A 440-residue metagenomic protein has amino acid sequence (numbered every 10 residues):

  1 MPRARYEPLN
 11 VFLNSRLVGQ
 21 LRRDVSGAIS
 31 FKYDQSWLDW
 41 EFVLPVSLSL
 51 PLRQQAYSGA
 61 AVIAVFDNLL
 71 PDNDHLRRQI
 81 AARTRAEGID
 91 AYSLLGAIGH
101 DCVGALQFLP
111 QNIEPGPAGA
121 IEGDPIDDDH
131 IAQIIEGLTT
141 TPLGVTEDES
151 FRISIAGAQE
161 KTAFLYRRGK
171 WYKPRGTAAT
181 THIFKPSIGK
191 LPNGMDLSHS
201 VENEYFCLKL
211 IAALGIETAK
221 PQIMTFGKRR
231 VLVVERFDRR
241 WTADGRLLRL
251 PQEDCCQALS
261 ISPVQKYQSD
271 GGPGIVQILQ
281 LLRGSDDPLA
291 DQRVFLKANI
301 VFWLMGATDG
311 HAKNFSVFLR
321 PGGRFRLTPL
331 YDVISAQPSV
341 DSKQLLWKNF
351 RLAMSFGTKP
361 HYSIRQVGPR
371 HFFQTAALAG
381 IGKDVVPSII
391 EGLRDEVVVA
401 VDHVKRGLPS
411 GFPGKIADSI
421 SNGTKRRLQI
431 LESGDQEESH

Functional and structural regions predicted by a protein language model:
M1-H440: Phosphate/dinucleotide-binding and metal-coordinating scaffold of catalytic cores in nucleotide-dependent enzymes
